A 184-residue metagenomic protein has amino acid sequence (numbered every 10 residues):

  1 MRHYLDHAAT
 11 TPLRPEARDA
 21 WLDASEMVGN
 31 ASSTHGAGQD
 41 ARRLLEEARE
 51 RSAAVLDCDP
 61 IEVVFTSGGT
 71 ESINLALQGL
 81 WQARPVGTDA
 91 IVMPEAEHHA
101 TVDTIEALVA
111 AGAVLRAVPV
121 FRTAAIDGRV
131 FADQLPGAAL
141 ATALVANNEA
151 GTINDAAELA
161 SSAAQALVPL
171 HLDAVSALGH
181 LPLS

Functional and structural regions predicted by a protein language model:
M1-S184: Pyridoxal 5′-phosphate
